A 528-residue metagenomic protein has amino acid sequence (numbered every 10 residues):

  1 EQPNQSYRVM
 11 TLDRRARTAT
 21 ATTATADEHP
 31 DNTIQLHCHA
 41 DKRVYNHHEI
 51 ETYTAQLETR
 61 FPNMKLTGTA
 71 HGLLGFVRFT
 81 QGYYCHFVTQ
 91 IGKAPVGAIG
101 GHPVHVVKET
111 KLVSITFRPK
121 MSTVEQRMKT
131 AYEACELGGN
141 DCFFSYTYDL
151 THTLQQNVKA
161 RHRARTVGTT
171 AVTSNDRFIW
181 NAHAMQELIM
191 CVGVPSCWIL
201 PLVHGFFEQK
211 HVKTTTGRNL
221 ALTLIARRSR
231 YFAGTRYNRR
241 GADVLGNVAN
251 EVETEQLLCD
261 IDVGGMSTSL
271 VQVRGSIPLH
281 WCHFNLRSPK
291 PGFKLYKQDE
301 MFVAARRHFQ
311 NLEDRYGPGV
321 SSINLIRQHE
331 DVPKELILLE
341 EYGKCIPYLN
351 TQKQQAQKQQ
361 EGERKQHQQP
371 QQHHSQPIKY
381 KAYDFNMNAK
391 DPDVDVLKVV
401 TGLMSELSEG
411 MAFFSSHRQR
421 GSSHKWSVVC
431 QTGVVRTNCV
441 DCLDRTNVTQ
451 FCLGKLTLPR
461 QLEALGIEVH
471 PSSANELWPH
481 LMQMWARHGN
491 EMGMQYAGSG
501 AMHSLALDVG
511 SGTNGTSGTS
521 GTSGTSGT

Functional and structural regions predicted by a protein language model:
E1-A356, R364, H373-V428, T457-T528: Phosphoinositide system proteins, centered on phosphoinositide phosphatases and their trafficking scaffolds
G433-C452: A phosphate-binding catalytic loop at a beta-strand-loop-alpha-helix junction that coordinates phosphoryl groups
